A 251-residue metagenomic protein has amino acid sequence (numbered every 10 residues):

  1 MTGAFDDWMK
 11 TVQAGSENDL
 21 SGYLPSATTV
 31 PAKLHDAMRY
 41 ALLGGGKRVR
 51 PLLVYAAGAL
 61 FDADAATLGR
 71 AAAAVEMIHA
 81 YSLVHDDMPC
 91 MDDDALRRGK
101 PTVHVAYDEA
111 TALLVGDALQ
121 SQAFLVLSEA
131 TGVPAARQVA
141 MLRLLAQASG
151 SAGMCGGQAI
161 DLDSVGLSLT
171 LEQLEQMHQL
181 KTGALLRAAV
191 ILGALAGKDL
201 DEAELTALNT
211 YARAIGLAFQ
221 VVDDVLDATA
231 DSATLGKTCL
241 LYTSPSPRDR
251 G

Functional and structural regions predicted by a protein language model:
M1-I78, V84, C90-D93, R97-V105 (+3 more regions): Conserved N-terminal diphosphate/IPP-binding helix and adjacent helical/loop segment of trans-prenyltransferase domains
L53, A123, G157: Residue-level signal for inorganic ion chemistry
L68-M91, R143-C155, G183-A194, L200 (+1 more regions): Active-site alpha-helical segments that house and flank conserved acidic catalytic motifs for diphosphate chemistry
H104-L144: Hydrophobic alpha-helical segments and helix pairs
L127-M141, G166-E172, L192-L205: Inter-helical turn/loop segments and adjacent helix faces that build the functional surface of alpha-helical bundle
H178-Q179: Anionic-ligand binding region
Y242-P247: Conserved small/polar residues in nucleotide/adenosyl-binding loops
R250-G251: N-terminal low-complexity segments that are often proline-rich with Ser/Thr-Pro
